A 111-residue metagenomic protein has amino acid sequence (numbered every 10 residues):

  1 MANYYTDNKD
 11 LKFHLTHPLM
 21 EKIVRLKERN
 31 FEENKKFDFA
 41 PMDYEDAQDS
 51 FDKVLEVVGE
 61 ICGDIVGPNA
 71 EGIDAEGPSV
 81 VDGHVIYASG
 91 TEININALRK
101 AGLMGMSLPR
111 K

Functional and structural regions predicted by a protein language model:
M1-V81, V85: Extended, charge-enriched "interface" segments that sit outside catalytic cores
G59-E60, G90-K111: Internal helix-loop-helix
